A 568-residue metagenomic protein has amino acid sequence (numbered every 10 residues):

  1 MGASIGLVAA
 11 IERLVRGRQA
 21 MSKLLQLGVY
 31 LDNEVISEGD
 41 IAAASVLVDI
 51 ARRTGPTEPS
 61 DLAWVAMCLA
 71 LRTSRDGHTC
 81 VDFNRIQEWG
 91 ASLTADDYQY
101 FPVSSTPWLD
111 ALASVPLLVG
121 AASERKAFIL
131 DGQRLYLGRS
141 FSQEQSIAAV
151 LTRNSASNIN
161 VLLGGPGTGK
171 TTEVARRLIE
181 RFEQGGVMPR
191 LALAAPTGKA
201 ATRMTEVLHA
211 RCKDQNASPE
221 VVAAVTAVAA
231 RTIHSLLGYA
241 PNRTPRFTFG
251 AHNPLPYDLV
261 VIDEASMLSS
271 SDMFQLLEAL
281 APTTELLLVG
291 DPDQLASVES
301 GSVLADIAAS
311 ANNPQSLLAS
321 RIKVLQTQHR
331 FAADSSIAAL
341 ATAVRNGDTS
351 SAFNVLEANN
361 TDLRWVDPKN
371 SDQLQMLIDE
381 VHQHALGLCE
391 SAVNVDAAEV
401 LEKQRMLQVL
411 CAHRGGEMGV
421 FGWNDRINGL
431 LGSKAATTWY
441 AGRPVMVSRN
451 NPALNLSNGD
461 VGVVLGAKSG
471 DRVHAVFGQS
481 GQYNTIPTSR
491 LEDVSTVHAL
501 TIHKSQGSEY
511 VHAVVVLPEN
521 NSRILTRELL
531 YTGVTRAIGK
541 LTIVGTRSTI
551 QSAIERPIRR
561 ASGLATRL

Functional and structural regions predicted by a protein language model:
M1, I5-L24: Intrinsically disordered, low-complexity N-terminal extensions of nucleic-acid-metabolism proteins
A20-S155: N-terminal accessory nucleic-acid engagement/regulatory domains that precede and modulate ATP-driven motor cores
I86, I147, T197, T232 (+8 more regions): Residue-level signature of catalytic and energy-coupling elements of molecular machines, predominantly ATP/GTP-dependent
I159-E357: ASCE P-loop NTPase helicase motor core
V161, V261, L287, L410 (+3 more regions): Structural motif
P166, L193, V222, G250-N253 (+10 more regions): Replace "in large, NTP-powered and nucleic-acid-processing enzymes" with "in large, NTP-powered factors and other
S270, D460-L568: C-terminal accessory regions
D293-V445, N451-L454, L465: Conserved helicase motor core of P-loop NTPases
